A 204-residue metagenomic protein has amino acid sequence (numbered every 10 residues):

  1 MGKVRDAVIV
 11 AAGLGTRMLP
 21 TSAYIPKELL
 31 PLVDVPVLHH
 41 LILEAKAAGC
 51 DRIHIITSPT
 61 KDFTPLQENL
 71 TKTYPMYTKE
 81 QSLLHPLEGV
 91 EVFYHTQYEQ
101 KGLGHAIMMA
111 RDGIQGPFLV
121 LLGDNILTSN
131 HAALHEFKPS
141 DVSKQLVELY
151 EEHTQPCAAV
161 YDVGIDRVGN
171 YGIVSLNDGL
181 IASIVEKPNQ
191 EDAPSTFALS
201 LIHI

Functional and structural regions predicted by a protein language model:
G2-I9, R17, P31, V35-L134: Conserved N-terminal catalytic core of the sugar/cofactor nucleotidyltransferase
T16, A23-K27: Conserved N-terminal glycine-rich FAD pyrophosphate-binding loop of Rossmann-like flavoproteins
H95-Q97, A159, K187: Conserved beta-strand termini and adjacent loop/short-helix elements that scaffold enzyme active sites in alpha/beta
E99-L103, I165-D166, Q190-E191: A short acidic, often aromatic-flanked loop/helix-cap motif at beta-alpha or helix-coil junctions that lines enzyme
H131-I165: Conserved donor-nucleotide/metal-binding helix-loop-beta segment in metal-dependent transferases, i.e., the alpha-helix
G164-I165, N170, V174-G179, N189: Ligand/cofactor pocket segment of small-molecule handling proteins
N177-F197: A short, charged helix-loop
I202-I204: Conserved small/polar residues in nucleotide/adenosyl-binding loops
